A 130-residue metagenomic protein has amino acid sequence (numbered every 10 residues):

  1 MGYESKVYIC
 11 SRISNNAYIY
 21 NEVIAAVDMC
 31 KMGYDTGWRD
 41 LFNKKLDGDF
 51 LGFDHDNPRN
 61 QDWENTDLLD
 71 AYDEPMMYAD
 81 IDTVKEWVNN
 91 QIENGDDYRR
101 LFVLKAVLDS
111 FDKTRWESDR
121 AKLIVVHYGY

Functional and structural regions predicted by a protein language model:
M1-A121, Y128-Y130: Acidic (Asp/Glu-rich) sequence patches and key acidic residues that form negatively charged surfaces used
